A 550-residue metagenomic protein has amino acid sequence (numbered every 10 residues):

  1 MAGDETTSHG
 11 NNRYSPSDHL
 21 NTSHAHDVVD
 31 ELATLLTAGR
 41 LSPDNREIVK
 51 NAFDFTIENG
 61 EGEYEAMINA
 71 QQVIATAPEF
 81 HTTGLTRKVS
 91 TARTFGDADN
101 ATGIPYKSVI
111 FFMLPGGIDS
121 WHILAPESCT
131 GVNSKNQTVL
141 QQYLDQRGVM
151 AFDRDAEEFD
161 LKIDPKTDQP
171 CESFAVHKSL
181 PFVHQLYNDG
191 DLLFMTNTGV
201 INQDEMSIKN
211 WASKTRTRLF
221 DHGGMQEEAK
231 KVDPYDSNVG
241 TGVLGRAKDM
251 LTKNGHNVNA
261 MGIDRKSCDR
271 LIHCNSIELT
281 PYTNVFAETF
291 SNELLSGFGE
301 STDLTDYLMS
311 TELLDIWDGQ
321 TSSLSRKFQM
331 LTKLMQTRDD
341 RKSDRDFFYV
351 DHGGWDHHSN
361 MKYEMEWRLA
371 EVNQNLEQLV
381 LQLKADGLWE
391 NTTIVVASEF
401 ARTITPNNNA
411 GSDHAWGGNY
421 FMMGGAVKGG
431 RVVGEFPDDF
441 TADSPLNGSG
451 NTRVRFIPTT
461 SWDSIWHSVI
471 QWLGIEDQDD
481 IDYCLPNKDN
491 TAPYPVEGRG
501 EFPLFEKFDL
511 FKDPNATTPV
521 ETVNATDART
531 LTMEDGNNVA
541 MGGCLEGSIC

Functional and structural regions predicted by a protein language model:
M1-G96: Flexible, low-complexity segments enriched for small/polar residues
H24-V28, G62-A66, K342, G387-E390 (+3 more regions): A structural signal for short secondary-structure junctions
T34, A38, T76, F80 (+5 more regions): Short, well-ordered loop/turn and helix-capping segments at boundaries between secondary-structure elements and domains
H81, Q382-E390: Secondary-structure transition/capping motifs at alpha-helix termini and the adjoining loop/turn into the next element
F95-N373, Q378-A385, T405, R431-V523 (+3 more regions): Feature for exported/extracytoplasmic and membrane-associated proteins, marking the mature portion
M261-G262, Y349, E390-A397: Beta-strand segments within the central parallel beta-sheet cores of soluble alpha/beta enzyme folds
S398-R431: Histidine-centered active-site microenvironments of extracellular/periplasmic hydrolases and transferases
